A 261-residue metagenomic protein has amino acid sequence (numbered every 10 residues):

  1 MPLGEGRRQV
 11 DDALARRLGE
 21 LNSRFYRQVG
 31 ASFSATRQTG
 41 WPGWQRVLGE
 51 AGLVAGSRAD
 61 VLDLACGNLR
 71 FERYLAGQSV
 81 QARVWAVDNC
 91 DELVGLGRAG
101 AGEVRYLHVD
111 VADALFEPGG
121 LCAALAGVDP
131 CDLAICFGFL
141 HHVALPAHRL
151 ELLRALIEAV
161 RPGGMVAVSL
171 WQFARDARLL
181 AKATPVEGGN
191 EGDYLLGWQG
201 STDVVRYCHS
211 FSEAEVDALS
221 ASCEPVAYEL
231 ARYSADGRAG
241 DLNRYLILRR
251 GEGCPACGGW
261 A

Functional and structural regions predicted by a protein language model:
P2-A124, M165-A261: Class I (Rossmann-like) S-adenosyl-L-methionine-dependent methyltransferase catalytic domain, capturing the SAM-binding
R58, P130-C131: Local beta-strand N-terminus motif with an aromatic residue
A126-G127, E158: Short, charge-rich binding segments
I135: A conserved beta-strand element that flanks and buttresses the S-adenosyl-L-methionine
G138-H142: Short catalytic micro-motifs in class I SAM-dependent methyltransferases
A144-H148: Short N-terminal helix/helix-N-cap motif within the alpha/beta-hydrolase-1
L150-P162: A short glycine-rich, Lys/Arg-flanked "PGG" loop and its adjoining helix->strand segment in the class I
